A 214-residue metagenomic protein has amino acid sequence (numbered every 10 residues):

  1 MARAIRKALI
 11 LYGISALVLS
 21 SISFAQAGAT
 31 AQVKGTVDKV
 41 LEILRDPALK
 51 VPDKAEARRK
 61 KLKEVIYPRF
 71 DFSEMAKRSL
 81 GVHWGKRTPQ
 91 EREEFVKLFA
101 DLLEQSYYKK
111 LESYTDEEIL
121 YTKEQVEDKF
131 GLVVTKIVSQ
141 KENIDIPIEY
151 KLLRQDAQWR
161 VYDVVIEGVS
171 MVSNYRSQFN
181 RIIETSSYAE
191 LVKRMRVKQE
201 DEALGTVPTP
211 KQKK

Functional and structural regions predicted by a protein language model:
M1-Y12: Bacterial N-terminal signal peptides that target proteins for export
L11-S20: Bacterial N-terminal signal peptides
S21-Q26: Bacterial Sec-dependent signal peptides at the C-terminal "C-region" and cleavage site
A27-Y107: Early exported N-terminus immediately downstream of N-terminal targeting peptides
D46-L49, D53, A57, K86-Q90 (+7 more regions): Surface-exposed, polar/charged faces of alpha-helical domains in mature secreted/periplasmic/lumenal proteins
Q105-I146, K198-K214: Surface-exposed, charged secondary-structure patches
D145-S173: Short beta-strand edge/turn micro-motifs at domain boundaries
D163-K214: Low-complexity, intrinsically disordered terminal/linker segments enriched in charged and Gly/Pro repeats
